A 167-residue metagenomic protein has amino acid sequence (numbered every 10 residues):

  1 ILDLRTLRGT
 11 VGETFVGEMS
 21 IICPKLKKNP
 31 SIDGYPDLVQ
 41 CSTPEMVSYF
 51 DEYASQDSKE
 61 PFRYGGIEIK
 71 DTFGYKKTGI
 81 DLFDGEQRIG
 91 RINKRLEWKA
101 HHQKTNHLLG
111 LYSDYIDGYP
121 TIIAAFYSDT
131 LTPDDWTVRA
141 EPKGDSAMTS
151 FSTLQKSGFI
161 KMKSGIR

Functional and structural regions predicted by a protein language model:
I1-P36, V47-R167: Nucleic-acid endonuclease domains
Q40-P44: Active-site beta-strand termini and strand-to-loop segments that position acidic
